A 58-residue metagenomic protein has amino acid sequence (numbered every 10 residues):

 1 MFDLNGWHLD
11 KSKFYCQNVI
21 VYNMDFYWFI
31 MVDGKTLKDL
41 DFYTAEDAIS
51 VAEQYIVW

Functional and structural regions predicted by a protein language model:
M1-F2, E53-W58: Short intrinsically disordered terminal tails
M1-Y27: Short N-terminal "domain-start" leader segments that mark the transition from disordered tails or signal peptides into
S12-K13, L40, Q54: Residues at secondary-structure transition points
F14-Y15, E46, V51: Compositionally biased, low-complexity intrinsically disordered regions
D25-K35: Short, surface-exposed, low-complexity cationic segments
D33-D47: A short, exposed loop/beta-hairpin motif centered on an aromatic-Gly-Thr core
